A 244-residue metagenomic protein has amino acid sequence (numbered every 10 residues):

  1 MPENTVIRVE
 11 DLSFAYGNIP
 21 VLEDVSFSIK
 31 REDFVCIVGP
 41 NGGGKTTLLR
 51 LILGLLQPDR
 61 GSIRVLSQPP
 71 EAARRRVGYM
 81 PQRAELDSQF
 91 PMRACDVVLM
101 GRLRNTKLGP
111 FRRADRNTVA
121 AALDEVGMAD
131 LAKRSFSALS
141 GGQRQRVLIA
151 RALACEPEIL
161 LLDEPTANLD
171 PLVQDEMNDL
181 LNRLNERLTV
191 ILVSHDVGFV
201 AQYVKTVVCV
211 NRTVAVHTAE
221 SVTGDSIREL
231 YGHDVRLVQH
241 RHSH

Functional and structural regions predicted by a protein language model:
L53: Helix-to-loop junction immediately C-terminal to a conserved catalytic motif
G61-R75: Conserved ABC transporter NBD signature motif
L99, R113-L131: Conserved ABC ATPase "signature" region
S135-L139, Q143: Conserved ABC ATPase signature
L160-E164: Catalytic Walker B motif of ABC-type/P-loop ATPase nucleotide-binding domains
Q174-E186: Helical segment within the ABC ATPase nucleotide-binding domain
V210-L237: Conserved beta-strand-loop-alpha-helix hinge in the C-terminal portion of ABC ATPase nucleotide-binding domains
